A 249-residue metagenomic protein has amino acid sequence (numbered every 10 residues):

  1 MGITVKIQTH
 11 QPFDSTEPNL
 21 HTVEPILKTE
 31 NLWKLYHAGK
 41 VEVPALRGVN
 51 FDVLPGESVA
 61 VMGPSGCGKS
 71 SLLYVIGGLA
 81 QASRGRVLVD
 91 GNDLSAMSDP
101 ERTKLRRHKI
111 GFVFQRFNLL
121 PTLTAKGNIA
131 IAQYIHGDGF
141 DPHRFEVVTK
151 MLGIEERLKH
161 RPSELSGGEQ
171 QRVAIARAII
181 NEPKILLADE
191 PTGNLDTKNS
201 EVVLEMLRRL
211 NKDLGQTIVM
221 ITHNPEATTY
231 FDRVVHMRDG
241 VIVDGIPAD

Functional and structural regions predicted by a protein language model:
M1-L35, D244-D249: ABC-family P-loop ATPase nucleotide-binding domain
I26-M237: ABC family nucleotide-binding domain
V234-I246: H-loop (His-switch) and adjacent beta-strand-loop-beta switch element of ABC-type ATPase nucleotide-binding domains
